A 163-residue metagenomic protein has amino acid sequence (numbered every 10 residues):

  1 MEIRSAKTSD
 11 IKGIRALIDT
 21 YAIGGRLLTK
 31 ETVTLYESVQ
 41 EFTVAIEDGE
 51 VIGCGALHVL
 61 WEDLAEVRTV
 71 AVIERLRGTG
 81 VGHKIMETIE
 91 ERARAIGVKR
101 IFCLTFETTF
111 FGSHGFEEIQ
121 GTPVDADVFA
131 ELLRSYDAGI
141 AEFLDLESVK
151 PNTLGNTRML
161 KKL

Functional and structural regions predicted by a protein language model:
M1-T29, A45-I46, G155-L163: Short amphipathic alpha-helix that is part of the acyltransferase structural core
D10, D63, F106-E107: A generic "binding-loop/recognition-motif" signal
T29-E47, G53-V72: A conserved beta-strand-loop-helix scaffold within acyl/acetyltransferase catalytic domains
V70-R77, F106: A short, internal acetyl-CoA/4′-phosphopantetheine-binding micro-motif in the GNAT/acyltransferase core
G78-E91, F102-C103: Conserved acetyl-CoA-binding loop-helix of GNAT-fold acetyltransferases
A95, K99, T105-L133: Conserved active-site alpha-helix within GNAT-family acetyltransferase domains
V124-L163: C-terminal "cap" of GNAT-fold acetyltransferases
